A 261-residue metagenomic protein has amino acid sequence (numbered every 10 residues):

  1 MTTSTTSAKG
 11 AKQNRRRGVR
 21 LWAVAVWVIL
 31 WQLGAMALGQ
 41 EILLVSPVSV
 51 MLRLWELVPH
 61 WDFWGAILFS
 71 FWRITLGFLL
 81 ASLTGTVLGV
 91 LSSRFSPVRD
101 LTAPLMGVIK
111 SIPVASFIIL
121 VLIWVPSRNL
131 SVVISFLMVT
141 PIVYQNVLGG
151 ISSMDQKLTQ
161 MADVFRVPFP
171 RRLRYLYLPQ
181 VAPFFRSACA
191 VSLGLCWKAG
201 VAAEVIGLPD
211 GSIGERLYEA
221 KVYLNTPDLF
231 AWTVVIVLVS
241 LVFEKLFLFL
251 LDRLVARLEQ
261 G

Functional and structural regions predicted by a protein language model:
M1-A25, K245-G261: Transmembrane alpha-helical segments of polytopic membrane transport and secretion proteins
G10-A11, A37-L79: Periplasmic/extracellular loop-to-transmembrane helix junction in inner-membrane transport proteins
L76-M106: Transmembrane-helix boundary motif in ABC transporter permease subunits
S96, S187, A231-G261: C-terminal transmembrane helix and the adjacent membrane-cytosol boundary/short C-terminal tail of inner/organellar
G107-I142, G149: Generic hydrophobic transmembrane alpha-helix motif, especially the helices
I123, I151, A199-I236, E259-G261: Glycine-rich helix-loop "coupling/hinge" segments at transmembrane-helix boundaries in multipass transporters
V133, L137, F169-A203, A231: Transmembrane alpha-helices
N146-F185, L217: Short cytoplasmic-facing helical segments at TM-TM junctions of multi-pass membrane proteins
